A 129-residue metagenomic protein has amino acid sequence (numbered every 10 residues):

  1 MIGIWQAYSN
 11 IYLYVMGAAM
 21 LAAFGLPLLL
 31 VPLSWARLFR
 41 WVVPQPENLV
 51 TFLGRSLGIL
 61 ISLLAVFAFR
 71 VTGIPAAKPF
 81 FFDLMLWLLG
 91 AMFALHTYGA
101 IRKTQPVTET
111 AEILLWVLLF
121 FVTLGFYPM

Functional and structural regions predicted by a protein language model:
M1-M20, V43-P46: Cytosolic juxtamembrane helix and N-cap/initiation of the first transmembrane helix
A19-P46: Hydrophobic transmembrane helix segments
A22-A23, L49-T72, L84-A91: Core segments of alpha-helical transmembrane spans in multipass integral membrane proteins
W41-L49, R70-F80, G99-A100: Short juxtamembrane and helix-loop transition motifs at transmembrane-helix boundaries in membrane proteins
V43-G58, F82-M85, Q105-L115: Juxtamembrane helix-loop boundaries in multi-pass membrane proteins
L57, F82-T97, L114-T123: Hydrophobic alpha-helical membrane segments
L63-A65, F120-M129: Hydrophobic alpha-helical transmembrane segments in multi-pass integral membrane proteins
A76, A94-A111, Y127-M129: Membrane-helix boundary connector in multi-pass membrane proteins
